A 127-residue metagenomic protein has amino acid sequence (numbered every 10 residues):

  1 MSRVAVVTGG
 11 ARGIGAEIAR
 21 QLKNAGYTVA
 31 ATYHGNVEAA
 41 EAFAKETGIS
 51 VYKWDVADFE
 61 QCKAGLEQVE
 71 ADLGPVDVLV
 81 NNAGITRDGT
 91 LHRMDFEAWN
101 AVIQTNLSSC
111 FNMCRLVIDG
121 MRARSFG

Functional and structural regions predicted by a protein language model:
R3, P75-V76, M121-G127: Active-site loop of short-chain dehydrogenase/reductase
A11-R12: Conserved glycine-rich cofactor-binding loop
A25-E41: Conserved glycine-rich Rossmann-like NAD(P)H-binding loop of the short-chain dehydrogenase/reductase
W54-G65, F96: The beta1-alpha1 cofactor-binding region of Rossmann-like NAD(H)/NADP(H)-dependent oxidoreductases
A83-R87: Conserved NAD(P)H cofactor-binding loop of Rossmann-fold oxidoreductase domains
T90-L91, A98-I103: Substrate-binding pocket helix/loop in short-chain dehydrogenase/reductase
C114-R115: A short, exposed helix-loop element centered on a Lys and neighboring polar residues
